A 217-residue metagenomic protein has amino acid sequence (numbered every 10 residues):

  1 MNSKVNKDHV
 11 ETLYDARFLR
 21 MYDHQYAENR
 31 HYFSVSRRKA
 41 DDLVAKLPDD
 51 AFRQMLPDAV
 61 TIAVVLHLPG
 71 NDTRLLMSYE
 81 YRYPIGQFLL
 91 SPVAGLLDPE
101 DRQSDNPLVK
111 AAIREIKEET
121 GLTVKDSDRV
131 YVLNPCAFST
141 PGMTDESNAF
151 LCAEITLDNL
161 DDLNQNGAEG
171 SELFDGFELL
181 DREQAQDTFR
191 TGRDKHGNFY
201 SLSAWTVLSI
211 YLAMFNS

Functional and structural regions predicted by a protein language model:
M1-L89, L96-E118, L122-D162, E178 (+2 more regions): N-terminal leader/linker segments that precede catalytic domains of diphosphate-processing enzymes
M143-T144, G170-E172: Solvent-exposed alpha-helices and their adjacent loops that cap or buttress functional pockets in soluble metabolic
L163-E169: Short, surface-exposed loop/helix-turn segments at secondary-structure junctions that function as lids/hinges flanking
D175: A conserved catalytic-core signature of glycosyltransferases
